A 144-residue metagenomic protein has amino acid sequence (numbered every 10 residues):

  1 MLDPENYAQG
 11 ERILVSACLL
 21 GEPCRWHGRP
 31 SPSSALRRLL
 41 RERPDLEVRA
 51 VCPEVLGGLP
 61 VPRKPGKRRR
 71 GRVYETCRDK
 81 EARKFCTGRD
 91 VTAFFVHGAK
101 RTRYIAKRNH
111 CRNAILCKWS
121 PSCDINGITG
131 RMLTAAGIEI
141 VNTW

Functional and structural regions predicted by a protein language model:
M1-A8, S34-E47, L59, G98-R112: Short amphipathic alpha-helices and their capping/turn segments at secondary-structure boundaries
L2-D3, Y7-Q9, W26, L56 (+3 more regions): Divalent-metal-activated hydrolytic enzyme cores
R12-C18, A50: Short, hydrophobic/glycine-enriched beta-strand segments
R12-I13, R112-I115: Structural motif
C18, C117-S120: Short, well-ordered beta-to-alpha junction loops that form the rim of enzyme active sites and present histidine/acidic
G21-H27: Short N-terminal binding/cap micro-motifs at the start of the first secondary-structure element
S31-K84: Short, surface-exposed acidic-centric catalytic microdomains
P121-N126: Phosphate/ribose-phosphate-bearing ligand recognition and processing surfaces, centered on ADP-ribose/NAD(+/P+) systems
